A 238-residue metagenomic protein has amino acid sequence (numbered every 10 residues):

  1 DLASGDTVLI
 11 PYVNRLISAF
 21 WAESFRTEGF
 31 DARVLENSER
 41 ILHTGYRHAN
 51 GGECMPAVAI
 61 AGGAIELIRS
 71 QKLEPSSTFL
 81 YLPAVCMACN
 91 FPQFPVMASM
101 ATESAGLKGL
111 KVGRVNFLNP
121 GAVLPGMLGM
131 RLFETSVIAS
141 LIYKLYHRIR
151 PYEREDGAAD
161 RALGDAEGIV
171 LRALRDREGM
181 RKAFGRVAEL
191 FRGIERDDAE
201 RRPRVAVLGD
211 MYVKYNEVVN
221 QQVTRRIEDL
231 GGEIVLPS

Functional and structural regions predicted by a protein language model:
D1-S238: An N-terminal assembly and electron-transfer interface module characteristic of large anaerobic redox and radical
